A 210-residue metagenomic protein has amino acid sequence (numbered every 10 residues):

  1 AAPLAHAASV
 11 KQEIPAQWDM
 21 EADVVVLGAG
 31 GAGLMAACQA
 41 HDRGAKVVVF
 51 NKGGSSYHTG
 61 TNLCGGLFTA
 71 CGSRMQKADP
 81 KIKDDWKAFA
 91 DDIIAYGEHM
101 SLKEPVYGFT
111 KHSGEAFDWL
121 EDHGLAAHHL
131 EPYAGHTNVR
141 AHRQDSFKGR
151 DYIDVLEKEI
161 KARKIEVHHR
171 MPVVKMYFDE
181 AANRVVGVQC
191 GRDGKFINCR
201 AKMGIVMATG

Functional and structural regions predicted by a protein language model:
A2-I14: N-terminal twin-arginine translocation
E13, K52-E166, R170-K175, N183: Conserved N-terminal/central alpha/beta ligand/cofactor-binding core
A16-A32, V48: Beta1/beta-strand and adjacent pyrophosphate-binding region of the FAD-binding site in flavoprotein oxidoreductases
D19-A22, D193-G204: Core beta-strand elements of the Rossmann-like FAD/NAD(P) dinucleotide-binding domain in flavoenzyme oxidoreductases
G28, G191, M207-T209: Short, well-ordered coil/turn residues at beta-beta hairpins and beta-strand->alpha-helix junctions within
L34-A37, F117: Generic hydrophobic/aromatic pocket-lining and core-packing "Φ" positions
A40: Aromatic pocket-lining residues of Rossmann-like dinucleotide-binding sites
K46-N51, M207: Short beta-strand "acidic-cap" motif of Rossmann-like dinucleotide-binding folds
